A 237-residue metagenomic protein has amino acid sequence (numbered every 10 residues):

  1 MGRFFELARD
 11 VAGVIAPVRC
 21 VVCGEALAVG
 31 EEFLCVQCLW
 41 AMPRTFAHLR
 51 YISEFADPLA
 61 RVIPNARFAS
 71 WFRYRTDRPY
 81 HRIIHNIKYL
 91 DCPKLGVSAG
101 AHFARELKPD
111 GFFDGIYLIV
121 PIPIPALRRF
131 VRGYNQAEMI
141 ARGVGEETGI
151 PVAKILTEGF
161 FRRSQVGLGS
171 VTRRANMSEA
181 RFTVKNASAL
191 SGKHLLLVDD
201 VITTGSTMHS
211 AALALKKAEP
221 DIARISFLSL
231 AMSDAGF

Functional and structural regions predicted by a protein language model:
M1-F237: Glycine-rich phosphate/pyrophosphate-handling loop used in enzymes and phosphotransfer proteins
